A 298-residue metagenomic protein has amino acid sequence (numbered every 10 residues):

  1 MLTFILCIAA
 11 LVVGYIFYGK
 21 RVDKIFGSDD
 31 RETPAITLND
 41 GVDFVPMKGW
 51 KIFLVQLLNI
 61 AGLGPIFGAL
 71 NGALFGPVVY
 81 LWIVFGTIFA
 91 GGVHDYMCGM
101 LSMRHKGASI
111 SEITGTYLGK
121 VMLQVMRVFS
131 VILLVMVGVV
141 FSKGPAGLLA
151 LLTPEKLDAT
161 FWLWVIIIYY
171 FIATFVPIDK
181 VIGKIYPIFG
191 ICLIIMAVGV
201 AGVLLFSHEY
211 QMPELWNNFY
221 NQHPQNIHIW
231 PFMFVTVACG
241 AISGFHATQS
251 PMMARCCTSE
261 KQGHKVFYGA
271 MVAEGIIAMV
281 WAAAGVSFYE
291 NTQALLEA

Functional and structural regions predicted by a protein language model:
A10-I66, Q262: Membrane-interface "cap" regions at the ends of multi-pass membrane proteins
A10-L11, Y15, A90-K106, I110-F175 (+1 more regions): Helix-loop-helix module between adjacent transmembrane segments
M47-H105, T116-Y117, F267-N291: Membrane-interface helix-loop-helix modules in multi-pass membrane proteins
Y117-K120, Q124-V125, I188-V203, M271-I276 (+1 more regions): Small-residue-rich segments of transmembrane alpha-helices in multi-pass membrane proteins, especially helix faces
G138-S142, A146-W164, T174, I194-N221 (+1 more regions): Hydrophobic alpha-helical segments and their helix-loop junctions in multi-pass secondary transporters
P187-G190, M196-A247: Helix-loop-helix junctions that connect adjacent transmembrane segments in multi-pass membrane transporters
I188-C192, Q249-A282: Junctions where cytoplasmic loops transition into the N-terminal start of transmembrane alpha-helices in multi-pass
L205-E214, K261, V272-A298: Extracellular/periplasmic helix-exit of transmembrane alpha-helices
